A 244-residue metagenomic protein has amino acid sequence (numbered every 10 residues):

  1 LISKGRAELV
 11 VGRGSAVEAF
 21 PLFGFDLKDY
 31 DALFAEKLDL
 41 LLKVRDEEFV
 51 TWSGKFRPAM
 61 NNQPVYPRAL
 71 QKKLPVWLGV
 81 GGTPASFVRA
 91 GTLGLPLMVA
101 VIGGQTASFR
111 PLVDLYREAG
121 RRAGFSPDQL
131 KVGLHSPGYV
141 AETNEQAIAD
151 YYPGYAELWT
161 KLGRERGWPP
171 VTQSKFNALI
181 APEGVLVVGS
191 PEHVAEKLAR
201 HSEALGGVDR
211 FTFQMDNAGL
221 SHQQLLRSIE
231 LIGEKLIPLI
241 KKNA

Functional and structural regions predicted by a protein language model:
L1-A244: Active-site-adjacent structural elements that line small-molecule/cofactor binding pockets in enzymes
